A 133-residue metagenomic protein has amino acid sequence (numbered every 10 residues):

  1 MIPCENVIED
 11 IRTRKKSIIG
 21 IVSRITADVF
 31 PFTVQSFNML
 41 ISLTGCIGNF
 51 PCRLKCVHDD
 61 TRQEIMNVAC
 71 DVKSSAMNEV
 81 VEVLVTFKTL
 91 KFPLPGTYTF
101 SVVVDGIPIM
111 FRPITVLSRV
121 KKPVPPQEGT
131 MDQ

Functional and structural regions predicted by a protein language model:
M1-Q133: Contiguous segments within soluble domain cores/interaction surfaces
